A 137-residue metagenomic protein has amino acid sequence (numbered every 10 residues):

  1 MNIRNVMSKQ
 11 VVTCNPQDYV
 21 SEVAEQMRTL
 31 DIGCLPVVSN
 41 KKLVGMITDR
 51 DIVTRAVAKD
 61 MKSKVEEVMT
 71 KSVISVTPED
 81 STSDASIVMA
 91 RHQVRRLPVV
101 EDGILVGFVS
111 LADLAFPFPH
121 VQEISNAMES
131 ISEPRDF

Functional and structural regions predicted by a protein language model:
M1, Q26-L30, K41-K42, K59-S63: Short amphipathic alpha-helical segments, especially helix-boundary/capping motifs
M1-Q10, T48-S75, E79-A90, S110-F137: Tandem CBS (Bateman) regulatory domains
V6, S21-A24, P36-V38, A56-A58: Short hydrophobic/aromatic-rich motifs at helix boundaries and adjacent loops
T13-D31, V38, V76-Q93, V99-V100: The conserved cystathionine-beta-synthase
M27-L30, L35-R50, M89, L97-A112: A glycine-centered beta-loop-beta connector
